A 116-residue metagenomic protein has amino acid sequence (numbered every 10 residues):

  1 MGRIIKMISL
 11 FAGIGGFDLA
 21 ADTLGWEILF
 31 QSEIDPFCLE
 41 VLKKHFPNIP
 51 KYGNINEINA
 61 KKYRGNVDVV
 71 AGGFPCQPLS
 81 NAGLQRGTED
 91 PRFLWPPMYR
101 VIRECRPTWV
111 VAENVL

Functional and structural regions predicted by a protein language model:
M1-L116: Conserved active-site and SAM-binding loop architecture of S-adenosyl-L-methionine-dependent nucleic-acid
